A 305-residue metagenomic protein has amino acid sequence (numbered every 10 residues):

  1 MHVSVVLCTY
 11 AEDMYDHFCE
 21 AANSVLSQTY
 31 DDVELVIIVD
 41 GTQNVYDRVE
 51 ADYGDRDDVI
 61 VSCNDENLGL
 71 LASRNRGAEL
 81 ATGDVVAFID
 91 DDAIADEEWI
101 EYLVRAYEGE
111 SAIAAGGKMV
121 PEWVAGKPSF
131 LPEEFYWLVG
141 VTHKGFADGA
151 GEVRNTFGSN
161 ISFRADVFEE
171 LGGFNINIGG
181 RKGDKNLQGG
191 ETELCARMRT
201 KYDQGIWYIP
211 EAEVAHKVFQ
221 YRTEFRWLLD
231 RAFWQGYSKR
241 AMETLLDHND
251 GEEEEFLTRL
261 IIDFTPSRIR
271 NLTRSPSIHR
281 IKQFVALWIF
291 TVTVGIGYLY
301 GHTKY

Functional and structural regions predicted by a protein language model:
M1-L26: N-proximal low-complexity "stem/linker" segments adjacent to membrane-targeting elements
A22-C63: Acidic donor-binding segment of Leloir-type glycosyltransferases
N64-A81: Glycine-rich, basic loop-to-helix element that forms the pyrophosphate-binding segment of sugar-nucleotide handling
V86: Short aromatic/hydrophobic "clamp" motif used to bind/position activated sugar donors
E98-F130: Conserved donor NDP-sugar-binding/catalytic core segment of glycosyltransferases
E133-R154: Short, flexible, basic/aromatic active-site loop/helix in glycosyltransferases
G158-F163, V167-L171, I178-E213: A short, conserved alpha-helix in the catalytic core of glycosyltransferases
D230-W234, H248-Y305: Non-catalytic, C-terminal membrane-associated alpha-helical segments of glycosyltransferases
